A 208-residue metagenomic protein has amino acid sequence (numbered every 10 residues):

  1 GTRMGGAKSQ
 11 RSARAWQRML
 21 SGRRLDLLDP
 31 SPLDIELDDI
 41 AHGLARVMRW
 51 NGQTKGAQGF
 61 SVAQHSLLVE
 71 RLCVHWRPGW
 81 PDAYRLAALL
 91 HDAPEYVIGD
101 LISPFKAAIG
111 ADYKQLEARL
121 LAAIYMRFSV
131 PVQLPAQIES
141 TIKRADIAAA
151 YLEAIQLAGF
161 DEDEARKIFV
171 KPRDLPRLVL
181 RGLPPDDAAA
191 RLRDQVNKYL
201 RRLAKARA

Functional and structural regions predicted by a protein language model:
R3-A208: Metal-dependent phosphohydrolase cores
